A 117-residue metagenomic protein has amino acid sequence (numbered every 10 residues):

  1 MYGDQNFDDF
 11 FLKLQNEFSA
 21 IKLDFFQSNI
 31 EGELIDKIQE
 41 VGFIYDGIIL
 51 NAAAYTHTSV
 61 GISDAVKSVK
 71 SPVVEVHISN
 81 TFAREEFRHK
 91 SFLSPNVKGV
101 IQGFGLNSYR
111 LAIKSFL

Functional and structural regions predicted by a protein language model:
M1-N16: Short catalytic helix/loop segments, enriched in acidic residues and glycine and frequently bearing histidine
L23-G32: Short beta->alpha junction loops
D24-F25, V74, A83-L117: Short, glycine-/small-residue-rich phosphate/pyrophosphate-handling segment
E33-K37: Short acidic active-site motifs
E40, S59-K70: Short Gly/Thr/Asp-enriched flexible loops that form oxyanion-binding sites at enzyme active sites
V41-I48: Short acidic/histidine-rich motifs immediately flanking catalytic phosphotransfer sites in two-component signaling
A53-T56, S79-T81: Short glycine-rich anion-binding loops that position phosphate/pyrophosphate groups of nucleotides and phosphorylated
